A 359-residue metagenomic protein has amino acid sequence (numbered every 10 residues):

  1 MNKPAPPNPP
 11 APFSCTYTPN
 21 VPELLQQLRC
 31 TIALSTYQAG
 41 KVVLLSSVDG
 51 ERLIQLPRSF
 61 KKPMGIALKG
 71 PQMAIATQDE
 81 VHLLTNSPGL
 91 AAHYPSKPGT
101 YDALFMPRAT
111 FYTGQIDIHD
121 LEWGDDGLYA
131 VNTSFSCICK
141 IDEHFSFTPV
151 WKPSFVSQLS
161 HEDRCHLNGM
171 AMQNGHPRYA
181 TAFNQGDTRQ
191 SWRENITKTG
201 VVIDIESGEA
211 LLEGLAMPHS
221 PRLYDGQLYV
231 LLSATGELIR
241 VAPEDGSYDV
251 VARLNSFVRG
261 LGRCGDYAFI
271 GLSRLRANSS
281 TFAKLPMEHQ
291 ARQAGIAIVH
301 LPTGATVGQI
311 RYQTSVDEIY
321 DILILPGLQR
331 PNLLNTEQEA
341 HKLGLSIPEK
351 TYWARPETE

Functional and structural regions predicted by a protein language model:
A11-P22, L215-L301: Loop/turn-rich, solvent-exposed surfaces of beta-rich toroidal or solenoidal domains
S14-Q27, S59-Q72, F111-G127, V156-R178 (+5 more regions): Beta-rich, blade/repeat-based domains predominating in secreted/periplasmic proteins but also intracellular
T16-R29, H82-P95, A180-T197, G271-A291 (+1 more regions): Short, conserved, GDST-rich strand-edge loop motifs in beta-rich repeat architectures
T31-L34, Q72-I75, G127-V131, P177-A180 (+4 more regions): Conserved beta-propeller blade signature
E51-W123, G262: Blade-loop segments of beta-propeller domains
Y94-G169: Asp-box/WD-like beta-propeller blade repeats and closely related beta-sheet repeat scaffolds
P95-G99, F145, N195-E206, K284-T303: Beta-propeller blade signature
R292-A297, L301-E359: Blade-level signature of beta-propeller repeat domains, shared across WD40, Kelch, NHL, RCC1 and BNR/Asp-box propellers
